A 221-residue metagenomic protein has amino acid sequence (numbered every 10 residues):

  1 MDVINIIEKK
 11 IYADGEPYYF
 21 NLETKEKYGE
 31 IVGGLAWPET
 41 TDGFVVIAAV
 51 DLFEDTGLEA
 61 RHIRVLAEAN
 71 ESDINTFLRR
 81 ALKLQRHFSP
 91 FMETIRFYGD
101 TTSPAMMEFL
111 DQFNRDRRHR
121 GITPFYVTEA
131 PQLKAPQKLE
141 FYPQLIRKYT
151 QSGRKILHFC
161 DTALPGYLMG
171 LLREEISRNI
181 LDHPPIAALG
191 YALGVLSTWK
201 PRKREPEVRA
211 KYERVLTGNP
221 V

Functional and structural regions predicted by a protein language model:
M1-L35: ATPase catalytic-site recognition across NTP-hydrolyzing enzymes
V3-A13, L193-V221: Acidic two-metal-ion nuclease catalytic site recognized across multiple nuclease folds, prominently DnaQ/RNase D-T
V32-F44: Short acidic, Gly/Ser-rich segments with clustered Asp/Glu that frequently serve as metal-coordination loops in enzyme
A36, D100, P184-A187: Acidic active-site catalytic centers that drive phospho-/nucleotidyl reactions and related ester hydrolyses
V50-D55: Short loop/turn segments immediately following beta-strands, especially the blade-tip and inter-blade linker loops
T56-R178, W199, V215, N219-V221: Mg2+-dependent endonuclease catalytic cores in nucleic-acid-processing enzymes, primarily RNase H-like
R178-P184: Peripheral docking tails and interdomain loops at the edges of cofactor- or intermediate-handling domains
P184-L196: Stable alpha-helical structural segments in soluble proteins, enriched in small hydrophobic residues
